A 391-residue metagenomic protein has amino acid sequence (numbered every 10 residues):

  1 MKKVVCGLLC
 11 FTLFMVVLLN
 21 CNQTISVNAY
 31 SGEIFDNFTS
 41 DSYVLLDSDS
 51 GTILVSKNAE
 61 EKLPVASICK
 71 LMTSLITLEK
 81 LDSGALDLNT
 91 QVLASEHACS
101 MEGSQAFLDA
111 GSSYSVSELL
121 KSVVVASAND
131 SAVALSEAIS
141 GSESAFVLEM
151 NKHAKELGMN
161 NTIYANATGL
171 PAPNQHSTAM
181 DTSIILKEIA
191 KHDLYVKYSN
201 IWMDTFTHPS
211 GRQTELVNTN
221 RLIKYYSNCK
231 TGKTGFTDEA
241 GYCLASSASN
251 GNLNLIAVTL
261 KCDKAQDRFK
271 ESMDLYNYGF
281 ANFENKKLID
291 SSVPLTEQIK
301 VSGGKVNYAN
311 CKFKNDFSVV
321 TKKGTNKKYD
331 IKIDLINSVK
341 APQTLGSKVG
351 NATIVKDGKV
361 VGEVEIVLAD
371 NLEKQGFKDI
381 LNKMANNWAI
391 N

Functional and structural regions predicted by a protein language model:
M1-V5, V65, V116, F377: Structural motif marking the loop-to-transmembrane transition
K2-V27: Sec-dependent N-terminal signal peptides of Gram-positive bacterial secreted proteins and lipoproteins
L9, T39, L88, L345-K348: Residue-level preference for short coil/turn positions at secondary-structure junctions
F14-M15, D82, L275, F283: Hydrophobic alpha-helical membrane context
M15-V16, S83, S210, D290: Residues in and immediately flanking transmembrane alpha helices
C21-D193: Active-site-adjacent loops and short helices of periplasmic peptidoglycan-processing enzymes
M159-I163, P171-H176, M180-N391: Domain-terminus/edge residues, biased toward the C-terminal soluble/receptor-binding domains of extracytoplasmic
